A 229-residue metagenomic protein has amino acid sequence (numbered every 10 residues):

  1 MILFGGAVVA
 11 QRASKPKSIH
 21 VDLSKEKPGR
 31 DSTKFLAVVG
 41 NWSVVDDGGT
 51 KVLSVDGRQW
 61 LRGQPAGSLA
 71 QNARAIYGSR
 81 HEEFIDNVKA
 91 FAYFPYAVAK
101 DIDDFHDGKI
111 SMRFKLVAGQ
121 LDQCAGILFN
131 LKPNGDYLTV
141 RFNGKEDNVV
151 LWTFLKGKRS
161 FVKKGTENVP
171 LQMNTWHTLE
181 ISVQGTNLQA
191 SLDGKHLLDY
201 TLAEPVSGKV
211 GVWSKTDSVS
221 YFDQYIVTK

Functional and structural regions predicted by a protein language model:
M1-A10: N-terminal export/membrane-targeting signals
Q11-K15, D22, P205-K229: Ligand-recognition surfaces built from glycine- and aromatic
L23, I110-M112, N174-A190: Short tryptophan-centered beta-strand motifs in secreted/extracellular beta-sheet-rich domains of glycan-recognition
R30-Y77: Extracellular glycan-recognition surfaces and repeat-rich motifs
D47, N143-K145, Q184: Structural motif
R58-L155: Secretory/extracellular carbohydrate-interaction modules and structurally similar beta-sandwich "look-alikes"
K156-T178: Short, aromatic/His-centered strand-loop micro-motif at the edge of beta-sheets
S191-G211: Short, solvent-exposed beta-strand-to-loop segments that form ligand-recognition rims of beta-rich domains
